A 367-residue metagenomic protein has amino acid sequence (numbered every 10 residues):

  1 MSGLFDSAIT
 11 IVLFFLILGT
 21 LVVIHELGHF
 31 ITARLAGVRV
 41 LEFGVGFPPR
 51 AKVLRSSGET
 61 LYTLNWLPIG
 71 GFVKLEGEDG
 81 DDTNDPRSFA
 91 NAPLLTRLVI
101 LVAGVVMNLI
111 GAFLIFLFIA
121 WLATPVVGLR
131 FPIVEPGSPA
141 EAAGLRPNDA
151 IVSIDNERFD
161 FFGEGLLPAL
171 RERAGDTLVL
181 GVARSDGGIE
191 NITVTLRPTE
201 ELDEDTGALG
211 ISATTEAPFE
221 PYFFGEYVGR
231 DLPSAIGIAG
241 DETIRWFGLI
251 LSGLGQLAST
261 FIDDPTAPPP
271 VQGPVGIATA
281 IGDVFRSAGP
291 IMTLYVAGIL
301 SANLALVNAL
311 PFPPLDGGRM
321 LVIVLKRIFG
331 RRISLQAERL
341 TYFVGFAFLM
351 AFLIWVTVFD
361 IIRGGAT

Functional and structural regions predicted by a protein language model:
M1-A8, T367: Short, strongly hydrophobic alpha-helical membrane anchors
F5-N84, V307-F329: Small-residue-rich helix-interface/hinge motifs
D6, T10-F14, A92-L101, N108 (+1 more regions): Residue-level signature of transmembrane alpha-helical entry/exit and packing/kink sites in multi-pass membrane
L35, E42, Y62, L67-I133 (+2 more regions): Internal alpha-helical transmembrane segments
S88, A92-L95, T199-L304, V324-L340 (+2 more regions): Functional transmembrane alpha-helices
A140-G163, T243: Conserved PDZ fold ligand-binding element
A142, R146, V152-S153, L167-A213: PDZ-domain C-terminal substructure recognizer with occasional recognition of PDZ-binding tails
L340-D360: Final/C-terminal transmembrane alpha-helix of multipass membrane proteins
